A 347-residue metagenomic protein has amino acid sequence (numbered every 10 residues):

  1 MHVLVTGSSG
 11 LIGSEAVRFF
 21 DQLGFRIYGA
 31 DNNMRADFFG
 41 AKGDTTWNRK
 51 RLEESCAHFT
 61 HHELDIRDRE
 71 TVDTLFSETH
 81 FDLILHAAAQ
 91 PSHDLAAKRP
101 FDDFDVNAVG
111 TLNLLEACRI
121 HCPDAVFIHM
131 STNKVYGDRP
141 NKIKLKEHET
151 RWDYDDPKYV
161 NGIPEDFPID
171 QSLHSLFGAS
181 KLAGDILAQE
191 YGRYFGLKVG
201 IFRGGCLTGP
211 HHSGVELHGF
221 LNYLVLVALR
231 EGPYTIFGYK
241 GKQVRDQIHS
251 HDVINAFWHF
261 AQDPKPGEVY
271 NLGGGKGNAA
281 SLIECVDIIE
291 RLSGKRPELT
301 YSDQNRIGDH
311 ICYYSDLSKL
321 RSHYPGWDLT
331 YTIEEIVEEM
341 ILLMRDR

Functional and structural regions predicted by a protein language model:
M1-G205: N-terminal Rossmann-like NAD(P)+-binding domain of SDR-like oxidoreductases, especially those catalyzing
F25, S318, Y331-R347: Amphipathic terminal alpha-helices
A36-A41, A280-L282, D303-K319: Active-site loop of classical SDR/Rossmann-like NAD(P)-dependent oxidoreductases, centered on the catalytic Tyr-X3-Lys
R49-A57, R151-P168, L224-G238, D263 (+2 more regions): A short C-terminal helix-loop "cap" of Rossmann-like NAD(P)-dependent dehydrogenase/epimerase domains
L182, F195, T208-Y223, G232 (+5 more regions): Glycine/proline-rich active-site loop of Rossmann-fold NAD(P)-dependent oxidoreductases
Y239, V269-Y270, I283-V286, G294-C312: C-terminal "lid/loop" region of Rossmann-like NAD(P)-dependent oxidoreductases
S250, V269, R306-D328: Conserved C-terminal active-site "lid" loop/helix of NAD(P)H-dependent oxidoreductases that clamps the redox cofactor
V253, F257, L272, L282-C285 (+2 more regions): Non-catalytic, hydrophobic alpha-helical segments
